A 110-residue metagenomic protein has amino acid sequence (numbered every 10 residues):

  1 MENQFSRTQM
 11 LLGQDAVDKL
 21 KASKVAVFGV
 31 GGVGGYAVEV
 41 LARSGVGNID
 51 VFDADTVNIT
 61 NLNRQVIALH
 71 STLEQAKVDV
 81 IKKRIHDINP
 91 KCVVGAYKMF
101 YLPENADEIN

Functional and structural regions predicted by a protein language model:
M1-V25: N-terminal charged helix/coil linker that caps or initiates catalytic domains
L11, D15, F28, A68 (+1 more regions): Residues at secondary-structure transition points
L11-D15, V38, L102-D107: A generic local structural motif
K21-A42, N48-D53: Glycine-rich adenosine-cofactor-binding loop
V40-R43, R64-I67, I109-N110: Short, glycine/charged-enriched secondary-structure capping and boundary segments
V46-N89: Glycine-rich phosphate-binding loop and adjoining beta1-alpha1-beta2 segment of Rossmann-like nucleotide-binding folds
E74-N110: A structured beta-alpha segment of the ubiquitous adenosine-cofactor-binding alpha/beta core
